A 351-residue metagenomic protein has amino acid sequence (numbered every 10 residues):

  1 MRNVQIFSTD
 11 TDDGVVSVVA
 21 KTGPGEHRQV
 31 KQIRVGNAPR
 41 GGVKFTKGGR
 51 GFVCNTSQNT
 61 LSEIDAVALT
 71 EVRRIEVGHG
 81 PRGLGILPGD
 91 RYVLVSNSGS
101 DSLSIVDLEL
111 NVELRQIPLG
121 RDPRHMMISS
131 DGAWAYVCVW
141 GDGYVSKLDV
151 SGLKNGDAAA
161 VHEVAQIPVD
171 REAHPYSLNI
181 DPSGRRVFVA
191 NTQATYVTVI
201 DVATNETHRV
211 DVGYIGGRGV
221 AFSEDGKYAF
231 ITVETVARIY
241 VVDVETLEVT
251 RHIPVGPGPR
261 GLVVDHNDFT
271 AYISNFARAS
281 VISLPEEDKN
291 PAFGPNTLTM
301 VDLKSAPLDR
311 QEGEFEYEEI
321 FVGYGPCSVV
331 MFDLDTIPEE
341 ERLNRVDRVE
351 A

Functional and structural regions predicted by a protein language model:
M1-A351: Predominantly soluble domains enriched in secretory-pathway, periplasmic, or organellar proteins
